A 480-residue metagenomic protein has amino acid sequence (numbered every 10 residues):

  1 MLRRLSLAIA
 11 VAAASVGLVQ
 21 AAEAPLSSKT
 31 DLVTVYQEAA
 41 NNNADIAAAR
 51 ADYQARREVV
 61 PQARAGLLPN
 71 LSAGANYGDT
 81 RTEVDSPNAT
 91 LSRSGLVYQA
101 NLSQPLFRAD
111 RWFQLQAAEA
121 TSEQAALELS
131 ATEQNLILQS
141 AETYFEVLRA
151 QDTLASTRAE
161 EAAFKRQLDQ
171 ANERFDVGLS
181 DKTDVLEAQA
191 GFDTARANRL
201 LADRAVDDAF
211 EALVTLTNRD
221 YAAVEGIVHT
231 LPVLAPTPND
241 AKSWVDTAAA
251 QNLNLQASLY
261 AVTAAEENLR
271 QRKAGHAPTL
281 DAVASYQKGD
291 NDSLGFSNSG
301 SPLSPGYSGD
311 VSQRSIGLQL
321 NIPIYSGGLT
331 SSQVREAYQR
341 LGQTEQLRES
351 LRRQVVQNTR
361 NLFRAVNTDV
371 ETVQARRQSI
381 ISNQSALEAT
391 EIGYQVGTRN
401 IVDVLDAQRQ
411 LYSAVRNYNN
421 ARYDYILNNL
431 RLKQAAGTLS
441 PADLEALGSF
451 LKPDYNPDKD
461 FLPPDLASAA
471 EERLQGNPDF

Functional and structural regions predicted by a protein language model:
M1-Q20: Gram-negative bacterial Sec-dependent N-terminal signal peptides
A22-E38: Regulatory alphaC helix of protein kinase catalytic domains
E23-A24, N419-F480: Acidic, low-complexity, intrinsically disordered peripheral segments
K29, T90-S94, S308-S312, S413: Short sequence motifs at beta-strands and strand-loop junctions characteristic of Gram-negative outer-membrane
Q37-A47, Q54-P69, Q99-A117, L127-Q134 (+7 more regions): A glycine-/polar-enriched beta->alpha junction
Y77-R81, L106, Y286-D290, I322-S326 (+1 more regions): Transmembrane beta-strands of outer-membrane beta-barrel pores
E83-A89, G226-V228, S293-S301, S332 (+1 more regions): Outer-membrane beta-barrel translocator domains and adjoining extracellular loop/strand segments of Gram-negative
N135-Q251, A261, A365, D369 (+5 more regions): Periplasmic alpha-helical coiled-coil/stalk elements that build and connect Gram-negative outer-membrane
